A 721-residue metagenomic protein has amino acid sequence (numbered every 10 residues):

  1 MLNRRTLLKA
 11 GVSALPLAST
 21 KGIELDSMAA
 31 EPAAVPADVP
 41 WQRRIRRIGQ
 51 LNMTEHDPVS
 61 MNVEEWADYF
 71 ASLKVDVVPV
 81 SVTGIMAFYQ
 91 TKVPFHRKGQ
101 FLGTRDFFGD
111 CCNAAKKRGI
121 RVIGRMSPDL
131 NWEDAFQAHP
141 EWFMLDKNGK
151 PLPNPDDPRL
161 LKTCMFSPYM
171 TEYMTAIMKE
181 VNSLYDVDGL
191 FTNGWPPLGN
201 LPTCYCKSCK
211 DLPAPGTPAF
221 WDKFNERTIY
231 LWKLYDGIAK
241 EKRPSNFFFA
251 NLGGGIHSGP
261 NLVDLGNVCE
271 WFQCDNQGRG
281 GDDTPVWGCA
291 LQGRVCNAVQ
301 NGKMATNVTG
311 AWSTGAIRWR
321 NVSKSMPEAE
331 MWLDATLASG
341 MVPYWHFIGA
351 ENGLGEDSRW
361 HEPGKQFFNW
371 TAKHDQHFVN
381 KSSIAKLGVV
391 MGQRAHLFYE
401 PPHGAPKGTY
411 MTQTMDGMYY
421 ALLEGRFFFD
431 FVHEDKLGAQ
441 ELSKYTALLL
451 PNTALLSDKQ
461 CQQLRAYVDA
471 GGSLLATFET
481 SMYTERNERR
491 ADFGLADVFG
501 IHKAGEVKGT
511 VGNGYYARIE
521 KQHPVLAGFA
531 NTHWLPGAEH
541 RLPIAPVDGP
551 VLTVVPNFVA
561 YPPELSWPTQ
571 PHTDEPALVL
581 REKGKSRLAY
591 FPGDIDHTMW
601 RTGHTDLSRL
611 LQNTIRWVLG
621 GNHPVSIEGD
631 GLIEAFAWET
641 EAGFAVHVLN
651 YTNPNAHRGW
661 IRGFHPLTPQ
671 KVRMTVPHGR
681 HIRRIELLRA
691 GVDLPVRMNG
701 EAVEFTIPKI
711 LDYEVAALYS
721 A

Functional and structural regions predicted by a protein language model:
T6-S27: N-terminal export signals
K21-R47: C-terminal segment of N-terminal export signals and the immediately downstream linker at the start of the mature
I48, V77-V80, F107-P153, F247: Glycine-rich, aromatic-flanked loop segments that form ligand/cofactor-binding clefts across common enzyme folds
E55-L73, H96-R118, Y230-L231, Q413: Aromatic- and glycine-enriched glycan-recognition loops and surfaces that form the carbohydrate-binding subsites
D57-A71, T171-E180, H257-L262, M326-E330: Short, acidic/polar
L73-R105, L130-E141, G199, P260 (+2 more regions): Aromatic-lined carbohydrate-binding/catalytic grooves of carbohydrate-active enzymes
P128-Y185: Active-site-adjacent "subsite" loops/lids of carbohydrate-active enzymes
P218, D222-G259, L265-Q273, Q277-A721: Carbohydrate-binding surfaces of carbohydrate-active enzymes
